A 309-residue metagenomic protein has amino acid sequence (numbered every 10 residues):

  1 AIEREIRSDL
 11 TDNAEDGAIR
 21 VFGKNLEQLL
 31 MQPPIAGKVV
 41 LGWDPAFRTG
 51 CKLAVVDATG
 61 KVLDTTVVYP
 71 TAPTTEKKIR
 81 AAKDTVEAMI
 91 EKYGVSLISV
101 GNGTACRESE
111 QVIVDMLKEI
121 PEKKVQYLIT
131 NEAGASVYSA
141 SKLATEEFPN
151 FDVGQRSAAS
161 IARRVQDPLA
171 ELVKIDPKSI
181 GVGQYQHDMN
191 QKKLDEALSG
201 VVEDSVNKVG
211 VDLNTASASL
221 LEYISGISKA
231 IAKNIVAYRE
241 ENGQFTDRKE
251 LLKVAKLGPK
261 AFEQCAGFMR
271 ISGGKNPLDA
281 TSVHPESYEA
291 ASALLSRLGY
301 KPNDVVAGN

Functional and structural regions predicted by a protein language model:
A1-V39, A58, K83-K92: Extended, highly charged clamp/arch subdomains and adjacent linkers that form or line substrate-binding channels
D9-R20, W43-A46, S99, G103-C106 (+8 more regions): Conserved phosphate/pyrophosphate-binding and hydrolysis machinery centered on Walker-type P-loop NTPases, extending
R20, K24, Q28, A54 (+16 more regions): Solvent-exposed alpha-helical segments within well-ordered globular domains of core cellular machineries
L29-P33, T59, Y69, M89-S96 (+8 more regions): Conserved, well-folded catalytic cores of nucleic-acid-processing and energy-transducing macromolecular machines
P34-V62: Gly/Thr-rich phosphate-binding beta-strand-loop-beta motif of the actin/hexokinase/Hsp70
V56-K77: Short glycine-rich, Thr/Ser-proximal phosphate-binding strand/loop in the N-terminal lobe of ATP-dependent enzymes
K77-S99, T104-V209: Conserved phosphate-handling catalytic cores of large alpha/beta enzymes
K208-N309: Accessory alpha-helical DNA-binding modules that contact the DNA backbone or grooves
